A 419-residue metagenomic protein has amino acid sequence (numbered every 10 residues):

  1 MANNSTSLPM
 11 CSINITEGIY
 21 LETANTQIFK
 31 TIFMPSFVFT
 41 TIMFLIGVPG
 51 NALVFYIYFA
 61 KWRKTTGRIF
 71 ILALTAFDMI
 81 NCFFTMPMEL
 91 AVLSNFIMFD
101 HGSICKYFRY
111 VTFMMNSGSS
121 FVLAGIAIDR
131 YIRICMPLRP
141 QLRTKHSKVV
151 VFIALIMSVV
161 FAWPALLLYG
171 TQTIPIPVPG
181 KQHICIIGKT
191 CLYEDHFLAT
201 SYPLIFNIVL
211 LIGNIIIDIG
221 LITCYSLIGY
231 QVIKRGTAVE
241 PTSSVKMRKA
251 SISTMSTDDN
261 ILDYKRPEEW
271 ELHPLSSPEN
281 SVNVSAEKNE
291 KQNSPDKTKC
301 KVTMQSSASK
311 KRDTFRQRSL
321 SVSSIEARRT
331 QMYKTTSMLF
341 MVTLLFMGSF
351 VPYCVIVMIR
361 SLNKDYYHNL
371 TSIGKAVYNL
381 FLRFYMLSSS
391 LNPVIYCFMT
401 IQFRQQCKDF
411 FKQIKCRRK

Functional and structural regions predicted by a protein language model:
M1-P49: Extracellular N-terminal segment of 7TM GPCRs
G18-N25, F99-R109, F161-I215, G220: Loop architecture of class A 7-transmembrane GPCRs
F29-T41, T66-I128, R133-R143: Extracellular TM2-ECL1-early TM3 structural module of rhodopsin-like
I42-L45, A73-A76, P87, Y107 (+7 more regions): Hydrophobic residues within alpha-helical transmembrane segments of multi-pass solute transporters/permease subunits
V122-I134, L166-I176, I208-S244, M338-R360 (+1 more regions): Class A (rhodopsin-like) GPCR signature focused on the TM5-ICL3 interface and adjacent 7TM helical core
R139-V159: The cytoplasmic-loop to transmembrane-helix boundary for the fourth helix
P177-K189, G229-E326: Intrinsically disordered, low-complexity cytoplasmic regulatory segments of eukaryotic proteins
S337, T343-M358, V377-K419: Seventh transmembrane helix
